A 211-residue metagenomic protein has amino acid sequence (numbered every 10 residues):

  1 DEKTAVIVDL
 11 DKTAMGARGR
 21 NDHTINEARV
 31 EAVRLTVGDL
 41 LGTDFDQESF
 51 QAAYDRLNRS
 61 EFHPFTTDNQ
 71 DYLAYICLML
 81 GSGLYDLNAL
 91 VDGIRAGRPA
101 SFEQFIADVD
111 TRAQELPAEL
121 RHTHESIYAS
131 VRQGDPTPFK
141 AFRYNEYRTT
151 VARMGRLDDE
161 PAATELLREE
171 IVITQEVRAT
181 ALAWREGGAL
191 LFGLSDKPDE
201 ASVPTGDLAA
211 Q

Functional and structural regions predicted by a protein language model:
K3-Q211: Alpha-helical substrate-recognition element adjacent to the catalytic core
